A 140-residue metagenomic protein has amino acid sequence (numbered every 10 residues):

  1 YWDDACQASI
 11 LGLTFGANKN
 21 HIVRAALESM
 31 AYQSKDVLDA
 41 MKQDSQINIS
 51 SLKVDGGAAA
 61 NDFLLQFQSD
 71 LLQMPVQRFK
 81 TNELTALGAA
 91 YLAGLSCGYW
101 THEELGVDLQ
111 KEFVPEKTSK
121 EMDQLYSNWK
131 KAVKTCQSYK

Functional and structural regions predicted by a protein language model:
Y1-K140: Glycine/Thr-rich phosphate-binding loops that ligate phosphate moieties of nucleotide and other phosphorylated ligands
